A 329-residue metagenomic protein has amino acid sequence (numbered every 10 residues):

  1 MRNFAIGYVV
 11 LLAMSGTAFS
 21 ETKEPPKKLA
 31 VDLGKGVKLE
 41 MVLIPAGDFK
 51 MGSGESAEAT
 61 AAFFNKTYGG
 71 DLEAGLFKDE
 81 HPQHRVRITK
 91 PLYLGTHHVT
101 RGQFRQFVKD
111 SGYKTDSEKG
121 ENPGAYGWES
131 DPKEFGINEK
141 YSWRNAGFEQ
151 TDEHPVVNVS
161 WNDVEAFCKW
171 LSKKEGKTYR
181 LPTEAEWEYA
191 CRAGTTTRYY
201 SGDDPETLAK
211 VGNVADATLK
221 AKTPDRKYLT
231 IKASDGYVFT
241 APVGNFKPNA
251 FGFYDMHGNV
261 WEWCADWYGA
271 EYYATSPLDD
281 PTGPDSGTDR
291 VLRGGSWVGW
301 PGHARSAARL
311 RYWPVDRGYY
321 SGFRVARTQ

Functional and structural regions predicted by a protein language model:
M1-F4: Positively charged n-region of N-terminal signal peptides that target proteins for export
G7-S15: Bacterial N-terminal signal peptides
A18-S20: Boundary at the C-terminal end of the N-terminal hydrophobic targeting segment
P26-L39, K227-A233: Short aromatic-glycine motifs in intrinsically disordered, low-complexity regions
K35-M51: Mature N-terminal segment immediately following signal peptide/propeptide cleavage in secreted/periplasmic
K50, G54-A59, F63-L76, K114-L310 (+1 more regions): Functional-site microenvironments in short loops/helix caps that host divalent-cation chemistry
T100: Acidic-aromatic/histidine active-site loop/patch
Y319-Q329: Short, structured beta-strand segments at or near domain termini in extracellular proteins/domains
